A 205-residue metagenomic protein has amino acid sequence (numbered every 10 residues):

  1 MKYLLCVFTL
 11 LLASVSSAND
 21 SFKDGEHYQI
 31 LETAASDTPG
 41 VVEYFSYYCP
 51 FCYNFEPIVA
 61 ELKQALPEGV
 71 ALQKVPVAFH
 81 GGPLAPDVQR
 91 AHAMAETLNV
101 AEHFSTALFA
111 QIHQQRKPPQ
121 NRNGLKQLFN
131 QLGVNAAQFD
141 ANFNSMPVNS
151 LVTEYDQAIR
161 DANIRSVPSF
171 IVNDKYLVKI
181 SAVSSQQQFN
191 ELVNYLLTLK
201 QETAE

Functional and structural regions predicted by a protein language model:
K2-G81, D156, R160-D161, N194-E205: Extracytoplasmic thiol/disulfide redox context detector
F8, F51, Q73, F79-G82 (+5 more regions): A broad, structure-centric signal for solvent-exposed, well-ordered loop/edge residues that line or flank functional
I30-A34, L62-A65, E96-V100, K126-F129 (+1 more regions): Short hydrophobic/aromatic-rich motifs at helix boundaries and adjacent loops
T38, Y48-F55, G81-V88, T97-A101 (+6 more regions): Solvent-exposed, acidic/flexible segments
G40-E43, N54, I58-E61, P86-R90 (+8 more regions): Extracytoplasmic/secreted proteins, especially bacterial periplasmic and envelope-associated proteins
S46, Q131-E205: C-terminal cap of thioredoxin/glutaredoxin-like
Q64-L66, M94, K117, L151 (+2 more regions): A generic membrane alpha-helix/interface feature
E68-T97, E102-N130: Structural microenvironment flanking redox-active thiols in thiol-disulfide oxidoreductases
